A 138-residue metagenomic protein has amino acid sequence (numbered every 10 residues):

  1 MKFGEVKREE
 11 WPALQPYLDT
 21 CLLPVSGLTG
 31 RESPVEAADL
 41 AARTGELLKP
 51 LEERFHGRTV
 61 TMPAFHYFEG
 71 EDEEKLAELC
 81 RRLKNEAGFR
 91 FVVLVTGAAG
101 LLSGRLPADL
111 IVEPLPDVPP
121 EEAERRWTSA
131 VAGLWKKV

Functional and structural regions predicted by a protein language model:
M1-V138: Extended, histidine- and acidic-residue-enriched regions that form the cofactor-binding/catalytic faces
